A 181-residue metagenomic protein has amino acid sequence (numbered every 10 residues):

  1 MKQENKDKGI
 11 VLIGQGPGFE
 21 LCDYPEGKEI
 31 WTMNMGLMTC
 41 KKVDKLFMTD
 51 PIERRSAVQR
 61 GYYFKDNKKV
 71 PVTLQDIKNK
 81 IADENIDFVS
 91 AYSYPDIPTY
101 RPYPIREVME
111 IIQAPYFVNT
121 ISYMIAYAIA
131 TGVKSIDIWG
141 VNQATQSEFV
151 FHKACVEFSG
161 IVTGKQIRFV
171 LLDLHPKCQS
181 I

Functional and structural regions predicted by a protein language model:
M1-I181: Metal-ion/cofactor- or nucleotide/acyl-coenzyme-handling active-site neighborhoods
